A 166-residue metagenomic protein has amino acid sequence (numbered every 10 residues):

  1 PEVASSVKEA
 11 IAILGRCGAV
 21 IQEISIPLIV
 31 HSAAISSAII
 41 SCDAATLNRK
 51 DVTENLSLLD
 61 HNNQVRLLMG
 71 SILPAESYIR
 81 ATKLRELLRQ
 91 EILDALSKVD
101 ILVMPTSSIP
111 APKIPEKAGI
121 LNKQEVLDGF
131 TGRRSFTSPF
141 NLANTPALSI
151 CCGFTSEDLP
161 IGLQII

Functional and structural regions predicted by a protein language model:
P1-V20, I72-K83, Q90-L93, K98 (+2 more regions): Structural helix-boundary/capping segments
A19-S36, L67-L68: Short connector loops at secondary-structure junctions
A34-I35, R80, A111-R134: Short, surface-exposed loop/helix-turn segments at secondary-structure junctions that function as lids/hinges flanking
I35-S41, A118-I120, L163-I165: Short low-complexity, flexible loop/linker segments enriched in glycine and/or proline with clustered acidic
I39-L93, P105-I109, I114, P146-P160: Short helix-loop capping/hinge segments that flank enzyme active sites or metal/cofactor-binding pockets
D100-L102: Short, Asp-centered acidic motifs that coordinate Mg2+ and/or phosphate in catalytic or ligand-binding sites
F136-P139: Alpha-helical transmembrane segments of multi-pass membrane proteins
